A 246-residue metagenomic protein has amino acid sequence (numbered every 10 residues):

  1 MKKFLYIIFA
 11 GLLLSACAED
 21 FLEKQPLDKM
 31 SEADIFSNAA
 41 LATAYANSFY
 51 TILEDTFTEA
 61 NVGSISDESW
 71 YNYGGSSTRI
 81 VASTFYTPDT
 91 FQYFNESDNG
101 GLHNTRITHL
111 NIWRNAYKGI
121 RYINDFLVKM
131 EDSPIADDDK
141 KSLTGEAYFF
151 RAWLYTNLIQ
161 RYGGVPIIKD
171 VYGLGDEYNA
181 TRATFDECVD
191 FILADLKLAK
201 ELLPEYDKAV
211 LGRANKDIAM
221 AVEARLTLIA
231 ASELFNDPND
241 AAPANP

Functional and structural regions predicted by a protein language model:
M1-L27: Bacterial Sec-dependent N-terminal signal peptides
C17-Y71: Membrane-proximal, proline-rich intrinsically disordered regions
L27-S31, D170-D176: Short linear capping/connector segments at secondary-structure termini
T43, T51-N61, A82-Y162, E177-D190 (+1 more regions): Conserved, well-structured interaction surfaces
Y148, M220-L226: TPR/Sel1-like alpha-solenoid repeat signature
I159-Q160, P166, I229-P238: Short coil/turn linking the two alpha-helices of tandem helical-hairpin repeats
K169-Y172, L234-P246: Acidic, serine/threonine/proline-rich low-complexity intrinsically disordered regions
